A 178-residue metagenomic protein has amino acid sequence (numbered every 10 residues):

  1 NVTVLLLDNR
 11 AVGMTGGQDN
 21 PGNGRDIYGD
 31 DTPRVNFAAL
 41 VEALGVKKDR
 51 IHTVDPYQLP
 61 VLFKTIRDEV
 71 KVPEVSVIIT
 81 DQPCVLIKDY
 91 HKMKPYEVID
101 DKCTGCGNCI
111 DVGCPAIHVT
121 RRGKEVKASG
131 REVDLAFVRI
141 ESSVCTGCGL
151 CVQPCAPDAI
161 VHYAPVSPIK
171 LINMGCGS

Functional and structural regions predicted by a protein language model:
N1-S76, Y90: Thiamine diphosphate
T3-L6, H52-T53, V77-I79, E97 (+5 more regions): Structured core elements
R10-T15, Q58-L62, C84-K88, G105 (+4 more regions): Flexible loop/turn segments at secondary-structure boundaries
M14-G29, D49-I51, Y90-D101, E125-I140 (+1 more regions): Short beta-alpha connecting loops at secondary-structure transitions that line or flank enzyme active sites
T32-N36, Y57-K64, P73, T104 (+5 more regions): Conserved active-site and cofactor/substrate-binding residues in soluble primary-metabolism enzymes
D68-H118, K124-E125, R131-E132: Glycine/aspartate-rich loop-and-adjacent alpha/beta segment that forms the canonical ThDP
T104, N108-V133, F137-R139, L150-I172: Iron-sulfur cluster-binding cysteine motifs and their immediate structural context in ferredoxin-like electron-transfer
N173-S178: ATP-dependent carboxylate/acyl-activation modules
